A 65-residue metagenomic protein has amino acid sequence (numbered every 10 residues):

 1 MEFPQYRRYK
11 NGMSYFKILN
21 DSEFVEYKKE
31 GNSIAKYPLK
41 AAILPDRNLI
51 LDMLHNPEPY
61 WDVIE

Functional and structural regions predicted by a protein language model:
M1-V25: N-terminal acidic leader/helix
Y27-K29: Short, conserved beta-strand/beta-arch hydrophobic-aromatic motifs that form part of recognition grooves or interface
G31-E65: Low-complexity intrinsically disordered segments
